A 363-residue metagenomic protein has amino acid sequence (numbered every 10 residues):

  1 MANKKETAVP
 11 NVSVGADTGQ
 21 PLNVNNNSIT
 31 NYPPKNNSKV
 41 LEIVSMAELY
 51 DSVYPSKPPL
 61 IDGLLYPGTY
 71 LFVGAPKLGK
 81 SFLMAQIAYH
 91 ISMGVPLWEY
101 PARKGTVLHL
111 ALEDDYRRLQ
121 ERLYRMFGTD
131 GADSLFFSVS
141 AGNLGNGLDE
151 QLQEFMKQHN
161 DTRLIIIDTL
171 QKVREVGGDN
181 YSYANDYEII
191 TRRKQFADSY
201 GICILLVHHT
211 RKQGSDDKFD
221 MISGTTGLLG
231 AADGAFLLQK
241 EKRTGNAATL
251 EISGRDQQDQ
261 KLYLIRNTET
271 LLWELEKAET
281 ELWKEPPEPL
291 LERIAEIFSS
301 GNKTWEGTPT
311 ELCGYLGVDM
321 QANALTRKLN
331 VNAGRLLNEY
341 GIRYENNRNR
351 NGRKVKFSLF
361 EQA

Functional and structural regions predicted by a protein language model:
M1-S38: Short, small/acidic-rich helices and loops at N termini and domain boundaries of DNA replication/processing enzymes
N37-L41, L49, P55-S56, I61 (+6 more regions): Conserved inter-motif catalytic segment of the P-loop NTP-binding fold
L65, A88, H109, D168 (+5 more regions): Conserved RecA-like P-loop NTPase ATPase core
Y66-Y70, G105: Pre-Walker A (Motif I) flank of P-loop NTPase domains
L71-V73, K77, F82, L108-L110 (+2 more regions): Phosphate-binding/switch region of NTP-binding enzymes
L83, I87: Hydrophobic positions on the alpha1 helix immediately C-terminal to the Walker A/P-loop
H90-K104: Post-Walker A helix-loop "phosphate-sensing" segment adjacent to the P-loop in P-loop NTPases
Y263-A363: DNA transaction DNA-binding modules
